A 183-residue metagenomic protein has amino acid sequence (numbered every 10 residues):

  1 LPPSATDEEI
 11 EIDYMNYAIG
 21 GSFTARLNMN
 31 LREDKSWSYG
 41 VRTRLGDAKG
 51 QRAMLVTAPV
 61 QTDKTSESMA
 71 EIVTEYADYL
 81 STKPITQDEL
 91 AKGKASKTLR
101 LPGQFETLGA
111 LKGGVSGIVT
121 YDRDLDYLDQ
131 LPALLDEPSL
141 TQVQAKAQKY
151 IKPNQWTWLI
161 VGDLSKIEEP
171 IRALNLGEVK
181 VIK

Functional and structural regions predicted by a protein language model:
L1-P3, E9-N16, N28-S81, Q87-L140 (+2 more regions): M16 family metallopeptidases and their MPP-like homologs
L1-P3, I160-K183: An aromatic/glycine/proline-enriched structural segment found at the starts of mature extracellular/organellar domains
L27, S68, I167-I171: Hydrophobic side chains in well-ordered alpha-helices
